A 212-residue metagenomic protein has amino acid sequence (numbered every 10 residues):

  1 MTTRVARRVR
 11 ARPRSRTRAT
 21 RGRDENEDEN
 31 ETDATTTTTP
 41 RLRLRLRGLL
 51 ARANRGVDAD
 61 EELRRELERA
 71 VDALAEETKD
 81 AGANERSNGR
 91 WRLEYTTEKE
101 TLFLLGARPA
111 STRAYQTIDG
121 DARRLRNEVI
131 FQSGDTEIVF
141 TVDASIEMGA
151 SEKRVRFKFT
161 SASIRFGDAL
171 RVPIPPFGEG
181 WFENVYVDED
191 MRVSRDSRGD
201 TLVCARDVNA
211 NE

Functional and structural regions predicted by a protein language model:
M1-T37: N-terminal chloroplast transit peptides
D33, T37-E212: Soluble ligand-binding/transfer domains with enclosed cavities or grooves
